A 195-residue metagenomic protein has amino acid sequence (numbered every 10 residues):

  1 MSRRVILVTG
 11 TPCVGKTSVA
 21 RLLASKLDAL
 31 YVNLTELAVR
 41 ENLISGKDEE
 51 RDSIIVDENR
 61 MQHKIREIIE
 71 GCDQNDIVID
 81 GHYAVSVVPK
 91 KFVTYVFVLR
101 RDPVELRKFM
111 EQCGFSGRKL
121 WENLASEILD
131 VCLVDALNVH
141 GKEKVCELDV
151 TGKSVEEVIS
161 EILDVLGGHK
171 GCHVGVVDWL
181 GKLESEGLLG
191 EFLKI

Functional and structural regions predicted by a protein language model:
V8: Hydrophobic anchor at the beta1->P-loop junction of P-loop NTPases
T11: P-loop (Walker A) phosphate-binding loop of NTP-binding proteins
K16: Conserved lysine of the Walker
V19, L23: Hydrophobic positions on the alpha1 helix immediately C-terminal to the Walker A/P-loop
L30-V88, E184-G187: ATP-dependent small-molecule kinase phosphotransfer cores that center on conserved nucleotide phosphate-binding segments
D80-K119: ATP-dependent NMP and nucleoside kinases share a basic, alpha-helical "lid"
P103-C146, G152-K153: Replace "adjacent to P-loop NTPase cores in ATP/GTP-dependent enzymes" with "adjacent to NTP-binding cores
L137-I195: NTP-dependent small-molecule kinase module
